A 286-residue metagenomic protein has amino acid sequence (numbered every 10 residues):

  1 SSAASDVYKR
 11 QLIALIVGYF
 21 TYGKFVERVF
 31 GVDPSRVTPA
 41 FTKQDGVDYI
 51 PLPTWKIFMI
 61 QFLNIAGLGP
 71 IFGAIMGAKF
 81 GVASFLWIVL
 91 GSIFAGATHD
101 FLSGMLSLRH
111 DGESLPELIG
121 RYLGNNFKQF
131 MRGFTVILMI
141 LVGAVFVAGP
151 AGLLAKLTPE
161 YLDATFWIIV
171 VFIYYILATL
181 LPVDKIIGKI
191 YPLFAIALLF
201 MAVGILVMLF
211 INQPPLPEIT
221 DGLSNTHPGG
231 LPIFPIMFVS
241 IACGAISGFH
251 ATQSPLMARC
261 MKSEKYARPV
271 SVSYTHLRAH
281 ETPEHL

Functional and structural regions predicted by a protein language model:
A3-Q11, T275-E284: Conserved small/polar residues in nucleotide/adenosyl-binding loops
S5-G23, G77-S107, P116: Extracellular loop-to-transmembrane helix junctions
A14-I71, I236, Y266: Membrane-interface "cap" regions at the ends of multi-pass membrane proteins
K24-I50, M76, T98-F127: Flexible loop linkers connecting adjacent transmembrane helices in multi-pass alpha-helical membrane transporters
P53-G69, M208-P214, G222-R278: Hydrophobic, membrane-embedded alpha-helices of multi-pass small-molecule transporters
L86-W87, N125-G133, S263-Y274: Membrane-interface alpha-helices at helix entry/exit sites of multi-pass transporters
L106, F146-L157, F172-L193: Membrane-water interface regions at transmembrane-helix termini and the short interhelical loops of multi-pass membrane
G143, V147, A151-E160, A164-F166 (+2 more regions): Hydrophobic alpha-helical segments and their helix-loop junctions in multi-pass secondary transporters
